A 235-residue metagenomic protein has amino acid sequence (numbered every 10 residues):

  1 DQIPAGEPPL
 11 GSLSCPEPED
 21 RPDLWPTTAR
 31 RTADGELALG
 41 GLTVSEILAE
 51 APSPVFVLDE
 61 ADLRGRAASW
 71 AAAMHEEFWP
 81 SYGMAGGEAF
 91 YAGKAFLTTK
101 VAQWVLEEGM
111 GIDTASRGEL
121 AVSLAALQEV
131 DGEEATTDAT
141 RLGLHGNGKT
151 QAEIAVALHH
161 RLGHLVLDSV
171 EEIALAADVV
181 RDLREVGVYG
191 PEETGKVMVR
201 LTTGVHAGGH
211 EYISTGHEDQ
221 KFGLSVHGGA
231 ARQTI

Functional and structural regions predicted by a protein language model:
D1-K196, R232: A charged N-terminal "starter" segment
V197-V226: Phosphate/diphosphate-binding glycine-rich loops and adjacent basic-rich segments that engage nucleotide
G229-I235: Short, well-ordered amphipathic alpha-helical segments that serve as non-catalytic structural scaffolds within diverse
